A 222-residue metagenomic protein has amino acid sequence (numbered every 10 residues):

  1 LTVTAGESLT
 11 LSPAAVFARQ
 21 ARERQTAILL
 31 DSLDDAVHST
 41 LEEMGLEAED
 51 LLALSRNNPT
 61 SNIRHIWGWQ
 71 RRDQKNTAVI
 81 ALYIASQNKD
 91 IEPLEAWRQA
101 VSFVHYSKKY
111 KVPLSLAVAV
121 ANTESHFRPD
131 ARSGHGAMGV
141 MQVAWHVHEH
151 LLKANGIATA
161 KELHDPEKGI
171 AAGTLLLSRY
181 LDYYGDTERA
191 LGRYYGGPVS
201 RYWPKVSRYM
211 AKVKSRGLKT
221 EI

Functional and structural regions predicted by a protein language model:
V3-K89: An acidic, Gly/Ser/Thr/Pro-rich helix-cap/linker signature
E49-I222: Catalytic glycan-binding domains that act on GlcNAc-containing polysaccharides
